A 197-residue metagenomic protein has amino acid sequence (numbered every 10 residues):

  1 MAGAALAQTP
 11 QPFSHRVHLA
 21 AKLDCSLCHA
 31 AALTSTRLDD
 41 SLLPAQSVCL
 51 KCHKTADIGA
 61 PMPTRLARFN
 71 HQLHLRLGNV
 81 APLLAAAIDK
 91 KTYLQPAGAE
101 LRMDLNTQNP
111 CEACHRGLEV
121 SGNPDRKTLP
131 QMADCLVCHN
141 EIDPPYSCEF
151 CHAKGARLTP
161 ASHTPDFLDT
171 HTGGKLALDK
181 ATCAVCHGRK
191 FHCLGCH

Functional and structural regions predicted by a protein language model:
G3-H197: Short sequence/structural segments immediately N-terminal
